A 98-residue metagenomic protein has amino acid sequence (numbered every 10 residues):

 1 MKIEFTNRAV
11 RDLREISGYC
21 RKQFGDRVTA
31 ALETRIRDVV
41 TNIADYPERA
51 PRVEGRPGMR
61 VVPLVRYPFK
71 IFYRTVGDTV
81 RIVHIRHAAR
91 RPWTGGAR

Functional and structural regions predicted by a protein language model:
K2-G58: Basic, Lys/Arg-enriched alpha-helical interface segments
C20, P47, P68-K70, R74: Compositionally biased, intrinsically disordered low-complexity regions enriched in proline and serine
P63-R66: A short catalytic or substrate-binding loop motif that flags glycine-/basic-rich loops and adjacent residues that bind
F69-K70, R74-R98: Enriched for short, Lys/Arg-rich terminal
